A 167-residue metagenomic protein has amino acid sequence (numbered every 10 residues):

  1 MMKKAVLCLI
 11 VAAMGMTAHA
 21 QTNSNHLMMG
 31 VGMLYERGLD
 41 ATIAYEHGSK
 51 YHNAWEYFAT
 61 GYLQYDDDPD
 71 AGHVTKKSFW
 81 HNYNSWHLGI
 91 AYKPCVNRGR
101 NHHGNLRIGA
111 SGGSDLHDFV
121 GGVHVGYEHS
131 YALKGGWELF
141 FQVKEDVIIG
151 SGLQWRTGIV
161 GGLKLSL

Functional and structural regions predicted by a protein language model:
M1-S24, L167: Cleavable N-terminal export/targeting peptides
A5, Q21-L27, L39, Y51-W55 (+5 more regions): Outer-envelope beta-barrel architecture signal
A20-Y65, P69, K164-S166: Short glycine/proline- and aromatic-enriched beta-strand/turn motifs that initiate or cap beta-hairpins
T22-S24, W55-N84, G104-L106, G112-L116: Flexible, solvent-exposed loop segments that connect beta-strands
L27-V31, I43, W55-A59, L88-I90 (+4 more regions): Membrane-embedded beta-strand positions of outer-membrane beta-barrel proteins
M29-T42, N82-N84, G112-V123, I148-R156: Solvent-exposed loop/turn segments connecting transmembrane beta-strands in outer-membrane beta-barrel proteins
H47, Y92-V96, H129-Y131, V147 (+1 more regions): Residue-level signature of outer-membrane beta-barrel architecture
W155-L167: Outer-membrane beta-barrel "beta-signal"
